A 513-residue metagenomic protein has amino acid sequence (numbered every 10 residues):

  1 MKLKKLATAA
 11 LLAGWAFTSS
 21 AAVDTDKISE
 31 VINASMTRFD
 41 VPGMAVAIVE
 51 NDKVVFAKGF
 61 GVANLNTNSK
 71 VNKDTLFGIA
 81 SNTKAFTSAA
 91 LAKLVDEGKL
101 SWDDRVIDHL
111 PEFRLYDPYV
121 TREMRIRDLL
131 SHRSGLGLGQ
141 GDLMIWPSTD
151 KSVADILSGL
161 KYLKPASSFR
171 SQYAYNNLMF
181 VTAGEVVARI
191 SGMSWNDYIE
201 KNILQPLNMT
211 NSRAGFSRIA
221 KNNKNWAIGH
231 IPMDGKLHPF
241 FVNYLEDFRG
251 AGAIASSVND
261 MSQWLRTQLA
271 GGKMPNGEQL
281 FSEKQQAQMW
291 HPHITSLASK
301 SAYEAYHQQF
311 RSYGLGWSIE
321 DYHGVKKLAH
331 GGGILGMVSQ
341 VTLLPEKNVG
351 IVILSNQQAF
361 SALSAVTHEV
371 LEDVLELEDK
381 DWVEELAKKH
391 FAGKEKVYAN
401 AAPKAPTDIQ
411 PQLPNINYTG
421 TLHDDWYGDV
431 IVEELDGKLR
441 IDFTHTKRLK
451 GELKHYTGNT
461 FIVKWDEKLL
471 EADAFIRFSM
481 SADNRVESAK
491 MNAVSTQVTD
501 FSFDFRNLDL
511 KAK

Functional and structural regions predicted by a protein language model:
M1-A7: Bacterial N-terminal signal peptides that target proteins for export
A9-W15: Bacterial N-terminal signal peptides
A16-S20: N-terminal signal peptide c-region/cleavage motif recognized by signal peptidases
A22-K58, M144, A188-K201, Q205 (+3 more regions): Catalytic loop of the DD-peptidase/beta-lactamase superfamily, centered on the K-T-G motif and neighboring
R38, V62-N177, G184, S191-M193 (+5 more regions): Active-site-proximal loop and beta-strand segments within enzyme catalytic domains
